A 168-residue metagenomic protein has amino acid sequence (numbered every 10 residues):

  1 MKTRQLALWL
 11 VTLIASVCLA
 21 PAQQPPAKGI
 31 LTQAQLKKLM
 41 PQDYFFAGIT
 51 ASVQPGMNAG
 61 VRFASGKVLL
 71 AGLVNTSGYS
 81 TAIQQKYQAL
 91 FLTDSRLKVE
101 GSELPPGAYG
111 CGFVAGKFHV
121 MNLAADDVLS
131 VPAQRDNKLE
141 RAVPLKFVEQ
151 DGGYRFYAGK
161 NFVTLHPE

Functional and structural regions predicted by a protein language model:
M1-L10: Bacterial N-terminal signal peptides that target proteins for export
K2, A20-P21: Intrinsic low-complexity/disordered segments
W9-C18: Bacterial N-terminal signal peptides
Q23-A82, S130-E168: Primarily secretory-pathway and cell-envelope proteins
V61-S65, L97, V120-A125, A158: Short acidic, glycine-rich loop/turn motifs
T76-A124: Mid-length scaffold segments of soluble, non-membrane domains
